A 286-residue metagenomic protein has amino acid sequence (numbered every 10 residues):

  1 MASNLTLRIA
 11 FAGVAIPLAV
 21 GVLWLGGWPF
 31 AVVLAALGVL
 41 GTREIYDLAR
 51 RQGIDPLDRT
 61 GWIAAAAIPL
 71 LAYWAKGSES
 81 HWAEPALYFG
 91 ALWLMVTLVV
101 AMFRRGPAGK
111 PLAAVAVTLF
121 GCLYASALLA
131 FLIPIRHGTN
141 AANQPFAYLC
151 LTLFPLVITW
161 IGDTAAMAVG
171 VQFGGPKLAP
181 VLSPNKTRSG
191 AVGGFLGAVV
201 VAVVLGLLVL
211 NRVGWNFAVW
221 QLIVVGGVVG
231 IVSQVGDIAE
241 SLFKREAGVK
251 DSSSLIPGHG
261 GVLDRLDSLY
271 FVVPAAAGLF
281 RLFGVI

Functional and structural regions predicted by a protein language model:
M1-G227: Membrane-embedded alpha-helical bundles of polytopic integral membrane proteins
G13-V14, S253, Y270-F271: Hydrophobic alpha-helical transmembrane segments of integral membrane proteins, especially lipid-exposed positions
G162-A165, V192, L263-V273: Membrane-embedded alpha-helical segments of transport systems, primarily multispan ion/solute transporters
G170-Q172, L242-A247, Y270, P274-A275: Re-entrant/interfacial helical elements at transmembrane boundaries that shape and gate the permeation pathway
V228-S233, S268: Transmembrane alpha-helix interface/packing and boundary motifs in multi-pass membrane proteins, characterized by
R245-S268: Interfacial loop-to-transmembrane junctions
G278-I286: Juxtamembrane boundary at the C-terminal end of a transmembrane helix
